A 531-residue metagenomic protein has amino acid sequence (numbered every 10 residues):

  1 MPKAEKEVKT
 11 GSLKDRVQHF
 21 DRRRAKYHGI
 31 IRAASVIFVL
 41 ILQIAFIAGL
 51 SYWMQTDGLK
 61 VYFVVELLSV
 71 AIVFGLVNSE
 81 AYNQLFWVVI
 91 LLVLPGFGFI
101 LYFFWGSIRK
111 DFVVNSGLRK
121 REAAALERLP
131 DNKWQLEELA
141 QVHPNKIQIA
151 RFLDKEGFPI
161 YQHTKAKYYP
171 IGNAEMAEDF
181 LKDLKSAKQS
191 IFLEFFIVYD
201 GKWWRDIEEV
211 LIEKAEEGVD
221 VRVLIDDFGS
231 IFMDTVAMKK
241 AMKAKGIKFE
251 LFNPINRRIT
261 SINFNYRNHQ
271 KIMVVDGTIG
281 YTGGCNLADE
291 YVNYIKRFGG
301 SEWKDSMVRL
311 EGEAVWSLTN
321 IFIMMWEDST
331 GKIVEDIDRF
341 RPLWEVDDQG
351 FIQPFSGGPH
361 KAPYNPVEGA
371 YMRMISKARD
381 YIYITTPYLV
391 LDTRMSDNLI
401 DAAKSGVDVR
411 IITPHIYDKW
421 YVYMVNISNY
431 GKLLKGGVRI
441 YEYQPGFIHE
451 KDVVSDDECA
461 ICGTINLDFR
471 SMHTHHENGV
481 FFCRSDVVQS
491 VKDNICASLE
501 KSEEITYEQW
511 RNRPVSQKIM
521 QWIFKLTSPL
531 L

Functional and structural regions predicted by a protein language model:
M1-G369, R373, K377, D401 (+8 more regions): N-terminal localization/anchoring segments of enzymes in phospholipid and broader phosphate metabolism
F196, S261, P387-Y388, V422: Glycine- and other small-residue-rich loops at beta-strand/loop junctions that grip anionic moieties
T385-T386, Y443, C462-G463: Thr-Gly-centered strand-to-loop micro-motif
Y388-V409, P414, K419: Helical hairpin unit composed of two closely spaced alpha helices linked by a short loop
D397, Y423-I427: Short glycine/threonine-rich loop-to-helix capping motif typified by GTGT followed within a few residues by an Asp-Pro
R439: Surface segments flanking catalytic/ligand-binding clefts of nucleic-acid enzymes
K451: Catalytic-core elements of nucleic-acid end-processing and repair enzymes
